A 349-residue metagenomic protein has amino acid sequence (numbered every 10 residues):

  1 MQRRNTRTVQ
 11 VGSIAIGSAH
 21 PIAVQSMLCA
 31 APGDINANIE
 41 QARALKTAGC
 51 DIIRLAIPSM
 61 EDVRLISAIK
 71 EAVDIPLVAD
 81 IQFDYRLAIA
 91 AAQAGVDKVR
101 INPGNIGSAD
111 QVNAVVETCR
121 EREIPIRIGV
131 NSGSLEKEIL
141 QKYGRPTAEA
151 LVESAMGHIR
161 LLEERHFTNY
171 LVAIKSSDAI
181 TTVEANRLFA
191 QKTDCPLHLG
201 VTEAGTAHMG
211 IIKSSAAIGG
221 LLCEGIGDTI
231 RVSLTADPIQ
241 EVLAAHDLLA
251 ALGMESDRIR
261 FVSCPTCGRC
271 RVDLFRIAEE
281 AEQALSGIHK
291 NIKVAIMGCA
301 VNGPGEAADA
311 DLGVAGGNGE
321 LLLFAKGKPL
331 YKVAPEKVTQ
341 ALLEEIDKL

Functional and structural regions predicted by a protein language model:
M1-M27, R120, Q283: N-terminal amphipathic alpha-helix/helix-capping segment at the start of soluble metabolic enzymes
A19-A37, A56, I75-F83, I139-V152 (+1 more regions): Active-site mouth loops of central-metabolism enzymes
I22-L28, I53-L55, L77-I81, V99-I101 (+6 more regions): Hydrophobic faces of well-ordered beta-strands that scaffold small-molecule active sites in alpha/beta enzyme cores
C29, I35, K46-I69, R100-S108 (+1 more regions): Glycine-rich, proline-tolerant flexible connector loops at the mouths of alpha/beta enzymes
M60-I81, A114-I126, N186-L197, A281-Q283: Alpha-helix-loop-beta-strand connector modules within alpha/beta enzyme cores
A72-I75, Q93-V99, R120-E123, A190-P196 (+3 more regions): Glycine-enriched alpha-helix->loop->beta-strand junction motifs that scaffold or abut catalytic
R86-R127: Hydrophobic or amphipathic alpha-helical targeting/insertion segments
V130-N131, I139-S286: Catalytic alpha/beta core domains of metabolic enzymes, predominantly
